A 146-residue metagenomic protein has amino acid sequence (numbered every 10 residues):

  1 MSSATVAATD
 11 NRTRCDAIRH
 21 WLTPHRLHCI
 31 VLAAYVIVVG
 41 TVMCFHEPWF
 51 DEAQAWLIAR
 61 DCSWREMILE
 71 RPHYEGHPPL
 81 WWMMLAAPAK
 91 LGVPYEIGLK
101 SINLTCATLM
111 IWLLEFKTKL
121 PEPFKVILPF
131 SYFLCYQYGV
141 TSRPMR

Functional and structural regions predicted by a protein language model:
M1-H25: Short, intrinsically disordered terminal tails adjacent to the first/last structured region
D10-A17, S63, P78-W82: Coil-to-alpha-helix initiation sites in intrinsically disordered, low-complexity, charged segments
H20-T23, L27, L91-G98, V140-R143: Membrane-interfacial loop-to-transmembrane-helix junctions in polytopic alpha-helical membrane proteins
P24-E52: Transmembrane signal-anchor helices characteristic of membrane glycosylation enzymes that use polyprenol
C29, S101-V126: Transmembrane-helix motifs of polytopic, lipid-linked glycan transferases
V39-F45, W82, E96, A107-L113 (+1 more regions): Aromatic- and kink-enriched transmembrane "portal" helix at the membrane-lumen/periplasm boundary that abuts
C44-D51, A55, K90, P94 (+2 more regions): Transmembrane helix-loop junctions in multipass membrane proteins, especially transporters and channels
W56-A59, M67, R71-S101, T105: Short hydrophobic/aromatic helix or loop-helix immediately within or flanking a transmembrane segment in polytopic
